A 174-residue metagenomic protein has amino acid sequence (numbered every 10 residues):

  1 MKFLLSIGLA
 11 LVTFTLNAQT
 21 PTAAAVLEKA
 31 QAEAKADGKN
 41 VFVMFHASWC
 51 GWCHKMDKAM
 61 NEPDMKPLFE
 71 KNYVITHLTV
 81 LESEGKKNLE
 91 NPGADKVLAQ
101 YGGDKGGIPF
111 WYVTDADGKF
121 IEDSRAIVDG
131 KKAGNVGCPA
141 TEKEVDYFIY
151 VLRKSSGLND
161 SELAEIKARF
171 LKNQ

Functional and structural regions predicted by a protein language model:
M1-P21: Bacterial Sec-dependent N-terminal signal peptides
L11, A59-M65: Intrinsically disordered, low-complexity boundary segments flanking structured domains
T20-A24, N91: A conditional alpha-helix N-cap/helix-loop micro-motif detector
A23-V41: A short beta-strand-turn-helix
E28-Q31, P63-K66, E70-L152: Thioredoxin-like thiol-disulfide oxidoreductase module
V41-V43, C50, I75, W111: Hydrophobic beta-strand anchors of alpha/beta hydrolase catalytic cores
F45-M60: Conserved redox-active cysteine motifs that mediate thiol-disulfide chemistry, especially di-cysteine Cys-X(1-2)-Cys
Y147-Q174: C-terminal partner/receptor-binding element of secreted or periplasmic proteins
